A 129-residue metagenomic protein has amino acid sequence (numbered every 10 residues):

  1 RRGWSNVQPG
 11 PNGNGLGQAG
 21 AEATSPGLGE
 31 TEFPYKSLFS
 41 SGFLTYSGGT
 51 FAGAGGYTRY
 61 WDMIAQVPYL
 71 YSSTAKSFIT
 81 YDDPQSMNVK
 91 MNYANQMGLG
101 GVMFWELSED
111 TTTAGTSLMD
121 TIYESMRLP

Functional and structural regions predicted by a protein language model:
R1-Y93, I122-M126: Glycan-binding loop/region signatures in secreted carbohydrate-active enzymes
A94, V102: Conserved, mostly hydrophobic/aromatic
W105: Conserved residues at the C-terminal ends of beta-strands
S108-P129: Aromatic-rich peripheral "rim/lid" segments of glycoside hydrolase catalytic domains that contact and position glycan
